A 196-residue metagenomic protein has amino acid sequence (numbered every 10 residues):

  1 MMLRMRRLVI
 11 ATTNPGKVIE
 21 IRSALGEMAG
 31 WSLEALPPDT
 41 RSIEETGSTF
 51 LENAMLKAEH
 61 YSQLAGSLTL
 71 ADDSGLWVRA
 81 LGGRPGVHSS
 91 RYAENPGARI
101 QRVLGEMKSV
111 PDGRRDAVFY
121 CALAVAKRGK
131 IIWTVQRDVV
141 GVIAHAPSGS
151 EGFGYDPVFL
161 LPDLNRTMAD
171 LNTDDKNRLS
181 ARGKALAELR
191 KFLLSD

Functional and structural regions predicted by a protein language model:
L3-V9, P15-D196: Anionic-ligand binding patches
